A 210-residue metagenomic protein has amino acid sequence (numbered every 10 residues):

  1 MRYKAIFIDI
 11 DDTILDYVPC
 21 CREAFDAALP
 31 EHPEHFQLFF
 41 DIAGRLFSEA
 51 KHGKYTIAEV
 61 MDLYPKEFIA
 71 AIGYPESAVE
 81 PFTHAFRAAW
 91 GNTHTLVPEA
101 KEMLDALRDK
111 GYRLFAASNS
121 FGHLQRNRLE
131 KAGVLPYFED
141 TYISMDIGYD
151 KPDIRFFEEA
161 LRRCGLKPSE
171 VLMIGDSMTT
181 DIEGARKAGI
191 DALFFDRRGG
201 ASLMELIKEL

Functional and structural regions predicted by a protein language model:
M1-I42: Active-site neighborhood of HAD-like aspartate-dependent phosphohydrolases
M1-I6, V18-P19, P33-E34, S77 (+3 more regions): Asp-based, Mg2+/Mn2+-dependent phosphohydrolase catalytic module
L15-P19, P30, G73, S77 (+3 more regions): Residues in soluble alpha-helical coiled-coils and helical-bundle/repeat scaffolds
R22-D26, A58-K66, G122: An amphipathic alpha-helix signature
R45-A85: A metal-dependent, Asp-based hydrolase signature
L46-K51, W90, L124-R126: A short acidic, helix-capping loop that chelates divalent metal ions and anchors anionic groups
E59-D62, E80, H84-A116, I154: Short, acidic loop-to-helix structural element flanking the phosphoryl-transfer center in phosphate-processing enzymes
